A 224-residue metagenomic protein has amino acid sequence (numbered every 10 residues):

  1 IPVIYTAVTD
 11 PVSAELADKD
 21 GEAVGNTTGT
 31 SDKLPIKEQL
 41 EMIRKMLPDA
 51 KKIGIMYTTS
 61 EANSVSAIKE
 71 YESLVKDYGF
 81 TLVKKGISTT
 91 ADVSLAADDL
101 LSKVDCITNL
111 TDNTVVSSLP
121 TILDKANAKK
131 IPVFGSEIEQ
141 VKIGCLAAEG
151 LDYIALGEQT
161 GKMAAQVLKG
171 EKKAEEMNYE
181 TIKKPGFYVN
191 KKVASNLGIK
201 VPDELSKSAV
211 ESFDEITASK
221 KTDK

Functional and structural regions predicted by a protein language model:
I1-K224: Short hydrophobic alpha-helices and adjacent helix-cap/hinge residues
